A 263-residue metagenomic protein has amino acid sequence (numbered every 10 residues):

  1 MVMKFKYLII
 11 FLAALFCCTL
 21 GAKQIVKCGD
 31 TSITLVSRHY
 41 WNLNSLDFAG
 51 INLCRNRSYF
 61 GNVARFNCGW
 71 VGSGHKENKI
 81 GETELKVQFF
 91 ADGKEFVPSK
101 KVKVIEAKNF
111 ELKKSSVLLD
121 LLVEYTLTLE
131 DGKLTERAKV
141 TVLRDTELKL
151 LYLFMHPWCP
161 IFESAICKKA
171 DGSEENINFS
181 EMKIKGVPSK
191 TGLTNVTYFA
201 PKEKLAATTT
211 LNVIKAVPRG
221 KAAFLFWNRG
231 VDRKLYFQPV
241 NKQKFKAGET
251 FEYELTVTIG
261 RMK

Functional and structural regions predicted by a protein language model:
F5-F16: Sec-dependent N-terminal signal peptides
L20-T31, R38, T197-K263: Beta-strand-rich recognition/accessory modules
Q24-K100, K108-F110: Acidic-aromatic substrate-binding/catalytic surfaces of carbohydrate-active enzymes
E111-L118: Short beta-strand segments that buttress and anchor functional surface loops
V123-T128: Hydrophobic/aromatic beta-strand elements that line small-molecule binding cavities or substrate pockets in beta-rich
E130-S173: Acidic (Asp/Glu-rich), glycine- and aromatic
F162-V187, I214-W227: The feature marks short-to-medium sequence segments in extracytoplasmic or secretory-pathway proteins
M182-K202: A conserved mid-domain beta-alpha-beta active-site/ligand-binding segment of alpha/beta enzyme cores
